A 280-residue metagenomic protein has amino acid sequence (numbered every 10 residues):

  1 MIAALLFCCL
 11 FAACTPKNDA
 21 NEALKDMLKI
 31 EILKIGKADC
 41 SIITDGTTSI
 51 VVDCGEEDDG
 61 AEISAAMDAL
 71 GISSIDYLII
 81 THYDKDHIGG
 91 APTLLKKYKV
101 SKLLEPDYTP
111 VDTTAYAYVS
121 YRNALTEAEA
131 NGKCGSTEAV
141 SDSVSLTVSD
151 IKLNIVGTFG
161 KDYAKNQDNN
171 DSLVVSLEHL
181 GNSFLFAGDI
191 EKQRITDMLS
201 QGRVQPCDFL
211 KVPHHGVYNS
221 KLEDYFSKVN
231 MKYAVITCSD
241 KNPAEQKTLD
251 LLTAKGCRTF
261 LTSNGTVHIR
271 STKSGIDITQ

Functional and structural regions predicted by a protein language model:
M1-A12: Sec-dependent bacterial lipoprotein signal peptides
F11-Q280: Non-globular, low-confidence helical/coil segments that flank catalytic cores
